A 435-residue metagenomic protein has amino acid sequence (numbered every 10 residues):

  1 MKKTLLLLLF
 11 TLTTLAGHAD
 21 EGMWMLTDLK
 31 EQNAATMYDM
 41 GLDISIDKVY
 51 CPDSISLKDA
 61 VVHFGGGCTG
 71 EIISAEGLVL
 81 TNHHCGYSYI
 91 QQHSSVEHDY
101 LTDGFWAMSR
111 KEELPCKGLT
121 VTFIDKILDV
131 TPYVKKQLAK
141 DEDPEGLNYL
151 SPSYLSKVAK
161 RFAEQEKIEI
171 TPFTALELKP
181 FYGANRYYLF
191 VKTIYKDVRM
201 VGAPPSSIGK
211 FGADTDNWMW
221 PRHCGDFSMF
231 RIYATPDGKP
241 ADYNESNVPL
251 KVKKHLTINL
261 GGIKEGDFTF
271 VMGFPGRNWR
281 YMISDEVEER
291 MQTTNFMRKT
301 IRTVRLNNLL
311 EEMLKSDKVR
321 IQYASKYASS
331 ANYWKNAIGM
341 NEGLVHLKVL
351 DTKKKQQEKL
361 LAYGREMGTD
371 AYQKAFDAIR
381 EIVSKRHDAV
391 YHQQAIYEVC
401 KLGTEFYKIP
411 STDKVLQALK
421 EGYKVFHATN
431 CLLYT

Functional and structural regions predicted by a protein language model:
T4-T13: Sec-dependent N-terminal signal peptides
L15-A19: Sec/Tat signal peptide C-region and signal peptidase I cleavage site
D59-E76, H255: A conserved glycine-rich beta-strand in the N-terminal activation segment of trypsin-fold
L80-I124: Catalytic-histidine neighborhood of serine endopeptidases, predominantly the chymotrypsin-like S1/PA family
Y89-Q92, G276-E286: Short, Lys/Arg- and Gly-enriched loop/turn segments at beta-strand edges
E145-I232, G238: Long, charge-dense accessory insertions within large macromolecular proteins
R290-F376: Charged, amphipathic alpha-helical linkers/stalks
Y434-T435: Conserved small/polar residues in nucleotide/adenosyl-binding loops
